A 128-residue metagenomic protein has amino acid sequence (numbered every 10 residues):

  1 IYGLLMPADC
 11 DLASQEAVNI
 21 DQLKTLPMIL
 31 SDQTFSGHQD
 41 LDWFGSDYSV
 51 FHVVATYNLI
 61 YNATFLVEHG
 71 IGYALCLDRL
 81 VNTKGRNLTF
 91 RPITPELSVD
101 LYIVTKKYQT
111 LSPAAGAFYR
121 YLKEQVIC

Functional and structural regions predicted by a protein language model:
I1, Q15, Y61-T110: Beta-alpha-beta core module
I1-M28: Flexible hinge/capping segments at coil-to-helix
A8, F35, L77-L80: Short secondary-structure boundary segments
D21, V104-C128: Extended ligand-binding regions for polar small-molecule ligands
L26-S49, L111-Y119: Secondary-structure junction motif
G37, L59-I60: Conserved glycosyltransferase catalytic-site signature
G45-V54, L88: A local structural motif
